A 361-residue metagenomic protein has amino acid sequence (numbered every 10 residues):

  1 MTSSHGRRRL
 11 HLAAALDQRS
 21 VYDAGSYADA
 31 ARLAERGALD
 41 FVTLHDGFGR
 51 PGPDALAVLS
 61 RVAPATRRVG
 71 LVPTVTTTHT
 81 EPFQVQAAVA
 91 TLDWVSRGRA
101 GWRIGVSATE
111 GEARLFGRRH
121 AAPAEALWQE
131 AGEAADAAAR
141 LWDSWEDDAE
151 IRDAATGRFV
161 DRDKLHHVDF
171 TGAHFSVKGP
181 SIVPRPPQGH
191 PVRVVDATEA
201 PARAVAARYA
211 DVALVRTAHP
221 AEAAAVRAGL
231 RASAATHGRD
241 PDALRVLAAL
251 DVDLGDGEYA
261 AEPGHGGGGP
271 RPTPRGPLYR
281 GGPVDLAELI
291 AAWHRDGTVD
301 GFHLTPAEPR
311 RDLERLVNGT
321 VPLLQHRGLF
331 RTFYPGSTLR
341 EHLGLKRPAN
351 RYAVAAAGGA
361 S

Functional and structural regions predicted by a protein language model:
M1-A65, Q188-P191, S337, A355-S361: N-terminal beta1-alpha1-beta2 module of alpha/beta enzyme domains
L10, A15-Y22, E81-H167, V212 (+1 more regions): Flexible, glycine-rich active-site loops centered on histidine and acidic residues that chelate a metal or position
L10-A14, V42-L44, V69-V75, G98-I104 (+4 more regions): Hydrophobic faces of well-ordered beta-strands that scaffold small-molecule active sites in alpha/beta enzyme cores
V21-A34, V85, V195-R208, G282-D296: Short, acidic/polar
A34, A38, V62, L92 (+7 more regions): Conserved, mostly hydrophobic/aromatic
F41-A55, T217-A223, L304-R315: Glycine-rich, proline-tolerant flexible connector loops at the mouths of alpha/beta enzymes
F116-E125, E133-R140, A223-A234, P309-L329: C-terminal helical cap(s) of enzyme catalytic domains, especially alpha/beta-barrels
H174, S181-D242: Long hydrophobic segments that form regular secondary structure
